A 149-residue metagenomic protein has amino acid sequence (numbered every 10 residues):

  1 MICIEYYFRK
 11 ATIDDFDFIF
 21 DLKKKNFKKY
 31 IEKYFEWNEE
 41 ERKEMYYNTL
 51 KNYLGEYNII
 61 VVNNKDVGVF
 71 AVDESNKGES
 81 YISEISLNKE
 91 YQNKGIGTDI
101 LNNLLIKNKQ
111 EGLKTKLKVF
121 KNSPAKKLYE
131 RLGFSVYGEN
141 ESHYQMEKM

Functional and structural regions predicted by a protein language model:
M1-D14: Conserved N-terminal entry element of GNAT/NAT acetyltransferase domains
F27-Y47: Conserved GNAT-fold acetyl-CoA-binding loop/helix
N48-I59: A short helix-loop-beta-strand connector motif used in the catalytic cores of GNAT acetyltransferases and, in some
I59, K65-D73, Y81-S86: Conserved beta-strand in the GNAT
E74-S83, Q92, E111, N140-S142: A conserved beta-turn-beta hairpin within the catalytic core of GNAT-like acetyltransferases that forms part
I85-Q92, V119-F120: A short, internal acetyl-CoA/4′-phosphopantetheine-binding micro-motif in the GNAT/acyltransferase core
N93-I106, K127-R131: Conserved acetyl-CoA-binding loop-helix of GNAT-fold acetyltransferases
N108-F120: Conserved GNAT acetyl-CoA-binding A-motif
